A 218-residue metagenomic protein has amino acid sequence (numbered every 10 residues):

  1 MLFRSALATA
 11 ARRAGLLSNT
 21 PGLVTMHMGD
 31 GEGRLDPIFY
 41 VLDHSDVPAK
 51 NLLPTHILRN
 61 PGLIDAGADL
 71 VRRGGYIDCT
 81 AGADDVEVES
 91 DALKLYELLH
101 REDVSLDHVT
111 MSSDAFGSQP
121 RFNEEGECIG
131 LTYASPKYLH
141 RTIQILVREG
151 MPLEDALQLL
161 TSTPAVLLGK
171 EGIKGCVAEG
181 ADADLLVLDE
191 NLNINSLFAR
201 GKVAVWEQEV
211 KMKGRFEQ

Functional and structural regions predicted by a protein language model:
M1-L2: Short, small-residue-biased leader/transition segments that mark boundaries at the very start of proteins
A8-P120, C128-I129: Active-site core of metal-dependent hydrolases
S45-P48, G74-I77, H100-R101, L131-R141 (+2 more regions): Short, surface-exposed linear patches
A83, L159-L160, N193: Residue-level "edge-of-site" marker
V86-V88, S162-T163, S196: Short secondary-structure capping/turn micro-motifs that flank functional sites
R101-L188: His/Asp/Glu-enriched, well-ordered alpha-helical/loop segment that forms or immediately abuts the divalent-metal
V166, E171, C176-Q218: C-terminal cap of metal-dependent C-N hydrolases
